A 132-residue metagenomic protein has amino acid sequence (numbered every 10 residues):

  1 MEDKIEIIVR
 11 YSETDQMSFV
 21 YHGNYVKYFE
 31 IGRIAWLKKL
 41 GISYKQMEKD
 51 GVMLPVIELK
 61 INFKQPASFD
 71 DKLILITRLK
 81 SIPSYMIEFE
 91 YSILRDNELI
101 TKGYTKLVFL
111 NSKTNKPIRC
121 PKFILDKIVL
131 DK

Functional and structural regions predicted by a protein language model:
M1-V56, N111-K132: Hot-dog-fold acyl-thioester-processing enzymes
E6-R10, N62, K106: Generic structural detector for well-ordered beta-strands
T14, T77, T105: Ser/Thr-centric signal marking residues that sit in or immediately flank functional binding/regulatory motifs
W36-I87, V108: Hydrophobic beta-strand-centered segment that forms part of the acyl-chain substrate-binding groove
L73, L99-T101: Glycine-rich acetyl-CoA-binding "A-motif" of GNAT/NAT acetyltransferases
S92-L94: Core beta-strand residues in small-molecule sensory/regulatory alpha/beta domains
T101-G103, R119: A structural microfeature
